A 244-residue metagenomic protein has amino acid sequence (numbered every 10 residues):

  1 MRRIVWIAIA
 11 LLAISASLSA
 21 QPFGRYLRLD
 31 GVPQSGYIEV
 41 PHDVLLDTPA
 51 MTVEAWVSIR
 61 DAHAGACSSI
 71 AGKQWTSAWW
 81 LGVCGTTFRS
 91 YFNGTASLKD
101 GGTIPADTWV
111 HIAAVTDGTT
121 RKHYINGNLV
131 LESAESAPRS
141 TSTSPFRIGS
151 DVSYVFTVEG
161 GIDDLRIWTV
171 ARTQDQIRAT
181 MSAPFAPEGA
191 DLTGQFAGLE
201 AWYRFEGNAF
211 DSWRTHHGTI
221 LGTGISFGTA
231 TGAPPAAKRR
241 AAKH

Functional and structural regions predicted by a protein language model:
M1-I7: Bacterial N-terminal signal peptides that target proteins for export
I9, A16-P33, H42, L131 (+2 more regions): Extracytoplasmic low-complexity segments
Q21-P33, E54-A64, Q74-P138, S150-S153 (+2 more regions): Extracellular glycan-interaction surfaces
D30-M51, S97-I104, D151-V152, A186-G194: Short surface loop/edge beta-strand patches of beta-sandwich-type extracellular domains that form ligand-contact sites
P41, S142-D163, R172, A183-A190: Extracellular glycan-interaction patches encoded by glycine-rich segments
L45-T48, G82-V83, I104-A106, R139-S142 (+2 more regions): Extracellular/periplasmic catalytic domains that process cell-envelope and extracellular macromolecules
M51-D61, F156-P184, E200-F210: Extracellular, beta-strand-rich glycan-interacting domains
S68-S69, F88-S90, P145-F146: Short Gly/Ser/Thr-biased coil->beta-strand turn/linker motifs that build repetitive extracellular beta-solenoid/fiber
